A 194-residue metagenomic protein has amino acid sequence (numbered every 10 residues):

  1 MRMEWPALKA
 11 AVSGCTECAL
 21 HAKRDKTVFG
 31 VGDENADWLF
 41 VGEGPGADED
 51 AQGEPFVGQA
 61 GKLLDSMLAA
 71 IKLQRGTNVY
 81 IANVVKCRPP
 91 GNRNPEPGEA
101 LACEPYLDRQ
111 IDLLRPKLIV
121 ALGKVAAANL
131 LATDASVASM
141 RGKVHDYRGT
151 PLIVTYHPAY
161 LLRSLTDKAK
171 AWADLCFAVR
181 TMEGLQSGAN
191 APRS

Functional and structural regions predicted by a protein language model:
M1-S194: A polyanion-binding, active-site-adjacent surface
